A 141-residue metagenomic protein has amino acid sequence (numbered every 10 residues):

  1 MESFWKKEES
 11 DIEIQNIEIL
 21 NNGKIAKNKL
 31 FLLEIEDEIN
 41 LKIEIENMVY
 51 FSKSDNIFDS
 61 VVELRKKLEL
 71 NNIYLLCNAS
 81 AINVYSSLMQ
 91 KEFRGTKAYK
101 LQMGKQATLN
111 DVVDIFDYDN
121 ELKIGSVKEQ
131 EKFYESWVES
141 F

Functional and structural regions predicted by a protein language model:
E2-E13, E18-L33, D37, F51 (+3 more regions): Long, contiguous binding/interaction regions
I39-L41: Short aromatic-glycine-enriched beta-strand elements
E46-K53: Extracellular/secreted glycoprotein ectodomains characterized by long, lumenal stretches of O-glycosylated
